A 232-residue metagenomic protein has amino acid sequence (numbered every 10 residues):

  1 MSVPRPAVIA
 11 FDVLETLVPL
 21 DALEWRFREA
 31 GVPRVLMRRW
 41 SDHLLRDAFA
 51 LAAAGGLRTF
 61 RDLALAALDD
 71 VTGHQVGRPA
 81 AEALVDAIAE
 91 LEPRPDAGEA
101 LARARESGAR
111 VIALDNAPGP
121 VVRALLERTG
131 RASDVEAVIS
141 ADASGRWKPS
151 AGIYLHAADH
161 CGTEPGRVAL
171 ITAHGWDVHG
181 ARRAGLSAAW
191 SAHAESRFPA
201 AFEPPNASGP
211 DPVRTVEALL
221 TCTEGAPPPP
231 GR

Functional and structural regions predicted by a protein language model:
S2-L45: Active-site neighborhood of HAD-like aspartate-dependent phosphohydrolases
S2-P6, G98, A102, L114-G119 (+1 more regions): Asp-based, Mg2+/Mn2+-dependent phosphohydrolase catalytic module
E24, M37, S41, R61-D69 (+2 more regions): An amphipathic alpha-helix signature
W25-R26, R39, A66-D70, A83 (+4 more regions): Alpha-helical elements of Rossmann-like donor-binding domains used by nucleotide-donor carbohydrate transfer enzymes
F27-R28, A50-G56, S196-F202: Short, flexible, glycine-rich and Lys/Arg-enriched loop motifs at helix boundaries that contact anionic partners
V32-P33, H74-P79, E106-S107, G130-D134 (+1 more regions): Short helix-capping segments at alpha-helix termini
R34, A48-A83: A metal-dependent, Asp-based hydrolase signature
R61-D62, P79-A113, R123, A151: Short, acidic loop-to-helix structural element flanking the phosphoryl-transfer center in phosphate-processing enzymes
